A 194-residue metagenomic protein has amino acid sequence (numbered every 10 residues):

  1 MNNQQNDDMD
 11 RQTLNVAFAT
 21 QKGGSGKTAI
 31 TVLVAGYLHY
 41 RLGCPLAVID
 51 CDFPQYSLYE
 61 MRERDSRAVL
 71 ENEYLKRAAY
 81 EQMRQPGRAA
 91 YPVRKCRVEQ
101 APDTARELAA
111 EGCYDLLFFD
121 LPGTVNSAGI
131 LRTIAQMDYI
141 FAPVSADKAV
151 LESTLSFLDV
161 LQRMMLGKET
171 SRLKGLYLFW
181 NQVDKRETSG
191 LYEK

Functional and structural regions predicted by a protein language model:
M1-T20: Extreme N-terminal, non-catalytic leader segments that precede Walker-type/kinase nucleotide-binding cores
N3-Q4, P102-A105, S127-I130, M164: A generic local structural motif
M9-R11, H39, C51, E169-S171: Generic structural signal for beta-strand residues in well-ordered domains
T13, G43, Y114, L173-G175: A general structural motif
A19-S25, V32, H39-F118, G123-T124: P-loop/Walker-type NTP enzyme "switch/lid" segment
A29-L33, S156: Short amphipathic alpha-helical face segments that pack within enzyme cores and frequently flank/anchor catalytic
A47, P122-K194: Conserved catalytic-core segment of NTP-binding enzymes
